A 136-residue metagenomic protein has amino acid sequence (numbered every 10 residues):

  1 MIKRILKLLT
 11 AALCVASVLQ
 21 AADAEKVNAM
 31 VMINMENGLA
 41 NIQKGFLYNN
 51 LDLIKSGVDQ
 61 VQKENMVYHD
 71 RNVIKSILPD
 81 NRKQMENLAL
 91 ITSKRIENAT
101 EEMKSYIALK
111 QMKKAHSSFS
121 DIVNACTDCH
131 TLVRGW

Functional and structural regions predicted by a protein language model:
M1-I2, L19-D23: Basic/polar N-terminal segments that are highly enriched at the extreme N-terminus, encompassing both cleavable
M1-T10: Bacterial N-terminal signal peptides that target proteins for export
A12-Q20: Hydrophobic h-region of N-terminal signal peptides that target proteins for export in Gram-negative bacteria
V15, S120-V123: Processing junctions and N-termini across compartments
A22-D121: Extracytoplasmic c-type cytochrome modules immediately beyond a signal peptide or single-pass transmembrane anchor
N72, V133-W136: Aromatic-residue hotspot detector
I122-R134: The canonical Cys-X-X-Cys-His
